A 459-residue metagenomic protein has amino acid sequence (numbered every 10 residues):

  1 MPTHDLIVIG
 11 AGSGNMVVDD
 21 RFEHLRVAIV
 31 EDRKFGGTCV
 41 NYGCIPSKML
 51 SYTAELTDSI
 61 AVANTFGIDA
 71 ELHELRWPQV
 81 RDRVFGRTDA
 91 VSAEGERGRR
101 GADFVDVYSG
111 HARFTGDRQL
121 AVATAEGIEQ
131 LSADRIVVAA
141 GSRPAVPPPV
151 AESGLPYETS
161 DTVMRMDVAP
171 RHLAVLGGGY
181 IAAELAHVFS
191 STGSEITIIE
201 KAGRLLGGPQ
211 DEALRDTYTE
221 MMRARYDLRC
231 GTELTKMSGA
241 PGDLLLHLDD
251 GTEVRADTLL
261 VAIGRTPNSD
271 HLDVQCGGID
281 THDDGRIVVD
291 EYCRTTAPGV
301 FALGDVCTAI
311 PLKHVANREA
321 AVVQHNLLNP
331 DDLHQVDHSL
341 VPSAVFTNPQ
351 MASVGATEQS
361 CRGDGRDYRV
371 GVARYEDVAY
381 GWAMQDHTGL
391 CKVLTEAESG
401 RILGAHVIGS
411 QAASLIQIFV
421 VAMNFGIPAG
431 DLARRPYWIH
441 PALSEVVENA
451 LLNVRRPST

Functional and structural regions predicted by a protein language model:
P2, R21, T38-Q130, P209-E233 (+2 more regions): N-terminal Rossmann-like dinucleotide/flavin-binding domain of flavoprotein oxidoreductases that bind FAD/FMN
P2-H4, E126-R135, D249-T258, S269 (+1 more regions): Core beta-strand elements of the Rossmann-like FAD/NAD(P) dinucleotide-binding domain in flavoenzyme oxidoreductases
H4-R33, T38, M49-S59, T347-T357 (+1 more regions): Flexible, glycine-rich terminal cap/loop adjacent to redox cofactors in electron-transfer oxidoreductases
L6-I9, A112, L120, Q130-G141 (+6 more regions): Short hydrophobic core segments
C44, V138-E195, R225-L228, Q275-G277 (+2 more regions): Glycine-rich dinucleotide-binding loop and its adjacent helix/turn
G86-S92, M164-R165, P170-A174, Y180-P241 (+3 more regions): Rossmann-like dinucleotide-binding cores of NAD(P)H-dependent redox enzymes
D106-S109, R113-V122, T192-E291, G363: A Rossmann-like FAD-binding core segment of flavoenzymes
G154-A169, E253-V254, T258-P330, A433: FAD-site-proximal beta/loop scaffold in flavoenzymes
